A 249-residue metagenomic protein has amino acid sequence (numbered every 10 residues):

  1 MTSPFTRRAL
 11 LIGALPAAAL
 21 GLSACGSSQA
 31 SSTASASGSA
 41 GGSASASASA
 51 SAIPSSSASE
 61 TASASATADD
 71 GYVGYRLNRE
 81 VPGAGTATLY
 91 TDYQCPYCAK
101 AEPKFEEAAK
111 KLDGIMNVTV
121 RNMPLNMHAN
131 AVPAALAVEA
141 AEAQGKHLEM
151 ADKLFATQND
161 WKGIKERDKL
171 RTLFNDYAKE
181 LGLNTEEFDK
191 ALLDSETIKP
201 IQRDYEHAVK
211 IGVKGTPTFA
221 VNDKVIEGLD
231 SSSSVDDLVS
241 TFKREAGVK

Functional and structural regions predicted by a protein language model:
T2-F5, S27-S37, G41, S45 (+2 more regions): C-terminal cap of thioredoxin/glutaredoxin-like
T2-M127, T241-K249: Extracytoplasmic thiol/disulfide redox context detector
L22, H147-A151, T185: Internal amphipathic alpha-helical segments of the cytochrome P450 catalytic fold
D70-Y75, K153, K190, K224: Flexible, active-site-adjacent loop/turn segments at secondary-structure boundaries
L77-R79, W161, I226: Short clusters of hydrophobic/aromatic residues that line enzyme substrate/ligand-binding pockets
T88-Q94, A99-L173: Structural alpha/beta surface segment adjacent to cysteine/selenocysteine redox centers across thiol/disulfide enzymes
E139, D176, E206: Surface-exposed charge patches
